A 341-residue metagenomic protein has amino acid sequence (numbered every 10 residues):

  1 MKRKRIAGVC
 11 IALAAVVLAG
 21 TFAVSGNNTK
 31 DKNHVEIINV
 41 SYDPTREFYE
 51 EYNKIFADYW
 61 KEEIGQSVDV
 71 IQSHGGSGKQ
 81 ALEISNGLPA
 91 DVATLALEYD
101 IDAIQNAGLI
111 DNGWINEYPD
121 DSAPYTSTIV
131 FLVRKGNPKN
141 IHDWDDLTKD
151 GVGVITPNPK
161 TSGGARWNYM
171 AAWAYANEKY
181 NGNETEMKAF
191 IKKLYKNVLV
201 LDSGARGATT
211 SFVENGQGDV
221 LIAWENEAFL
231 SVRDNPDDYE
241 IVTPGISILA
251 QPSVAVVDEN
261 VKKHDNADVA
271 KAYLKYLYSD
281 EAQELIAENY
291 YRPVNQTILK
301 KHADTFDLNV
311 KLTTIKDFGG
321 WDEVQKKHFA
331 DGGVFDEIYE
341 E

Functional and structural regions predicted by a protein language model:
K2-A14, L18-G20, V261-E341: Extracellular/periplasmic juxtamembrane helices and adjacent flexible linkers that interface with membrane partners
A7-G8, T21-A107, E117-Y118, W224: Early extracytoplasmic/lumenal segment of secretory-pathway proteins
V35-N39, E83, A90, Y118 (+3 more regions): Second-shell loop/turn segments in exported
P44-E47, S77-Q80, E98-D102, G136-K139 (+5 more regions): Solvent-exposed loop/turn segments at secondary-structure junctions within structured extracellular/periplasmic domains
G87-T94, G151-G153, E214-A223: Alpha-to-beta junction loops
Q105-E178: A conserved helix-loop-strand patch within extracytoplasmic ligand-binding domains of the periplasmic binding
A123-T128, F190-Y195, L201-S203, D234-K262 (+1 more regions): Periplasmic-binding protein-like
Y180-P244: Ligand-binding pocket segment of bilobal, Venus flytrap-like solute-binding proteins
